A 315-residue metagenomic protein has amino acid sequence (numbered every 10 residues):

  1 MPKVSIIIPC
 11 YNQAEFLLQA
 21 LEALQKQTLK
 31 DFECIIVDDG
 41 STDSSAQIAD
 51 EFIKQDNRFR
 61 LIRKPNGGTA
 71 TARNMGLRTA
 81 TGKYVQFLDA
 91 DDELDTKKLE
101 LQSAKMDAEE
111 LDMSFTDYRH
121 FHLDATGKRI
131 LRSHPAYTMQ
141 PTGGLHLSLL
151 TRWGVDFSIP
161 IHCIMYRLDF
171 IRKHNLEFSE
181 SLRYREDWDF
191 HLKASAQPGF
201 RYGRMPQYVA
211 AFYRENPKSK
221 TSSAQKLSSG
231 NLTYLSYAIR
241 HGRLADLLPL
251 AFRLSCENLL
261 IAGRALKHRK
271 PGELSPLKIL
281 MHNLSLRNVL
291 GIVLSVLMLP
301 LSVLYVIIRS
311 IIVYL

Functional and structural regions predicted by a protein language model:
P2-S5, E33, D189: Cell-envelope/extracellular polymer assembly enzymes that use nucleotide-activated donors
E22-D31: Short, acidic, metal-binding catalytic loop of nucleotide-sugar glycosyltransferases
A23, D38-I48: A conserved acidic beta->alpha catalytic loop
K64-A80, L101: Glycine-rich, basic loop-to-helix element that forms the pyrophosphate-binding segment of sugar-nucleotide handling
V85: Short aromatic/hydrophobic "clamp" motif used to bind/position activated sugar donors
K97-L131: Conserved donor NDP-sugar-binding/catalytic core segment of glycosyltransferases
M139-L227, N231: Conserved nucleotide-sugar donor-binding catalytic segment
W153, D189, A196, R204-L315: C-terminal subregions of glycosyltransferases and related glycan-biosynthesis enzymes
